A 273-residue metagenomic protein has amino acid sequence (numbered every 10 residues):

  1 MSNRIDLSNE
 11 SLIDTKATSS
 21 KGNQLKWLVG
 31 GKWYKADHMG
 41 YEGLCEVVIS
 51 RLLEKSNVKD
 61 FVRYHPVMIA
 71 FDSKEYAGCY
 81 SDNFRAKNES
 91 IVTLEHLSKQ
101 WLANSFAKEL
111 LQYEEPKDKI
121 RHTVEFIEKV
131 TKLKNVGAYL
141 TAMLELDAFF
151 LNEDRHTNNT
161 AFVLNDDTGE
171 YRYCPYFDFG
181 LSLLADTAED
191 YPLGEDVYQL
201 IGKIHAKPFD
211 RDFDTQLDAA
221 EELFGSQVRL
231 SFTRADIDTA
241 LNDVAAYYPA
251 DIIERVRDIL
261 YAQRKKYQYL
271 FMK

Functional and structural regions predicted by a protein language model:
M1-F106: Conserved ATP-binding subdomain of kinase catalytic cores across diverse folds
K21-L25, P116-K119, T131-K132, F209-D212: Short hydrophobic/aromatic-rich motifs at helix boundaries and adjacent loops
V29, Y34, Y64, S81 (+4 more regions): Generic structural hydrophobic/aromatic packing signal, biased to beta-strands
D37-H38, E54-S56, D166-K273: C-terminal catalytic region of ATP-dependent kinase domains
E42, E46, Y139, E153-H156 (+1 more regions): Active-site-proximal structural scaffolding
R63-D72, H156-D166, K273: Short alpha-helical "patches" and their helix-cap loops
F84-L144, Y247, D251, K266-Q268: ATP-dependent phospho-/nucleotidyl transfer catalytic cores
D118-A185: Conserved kinase catalytic-core segment
